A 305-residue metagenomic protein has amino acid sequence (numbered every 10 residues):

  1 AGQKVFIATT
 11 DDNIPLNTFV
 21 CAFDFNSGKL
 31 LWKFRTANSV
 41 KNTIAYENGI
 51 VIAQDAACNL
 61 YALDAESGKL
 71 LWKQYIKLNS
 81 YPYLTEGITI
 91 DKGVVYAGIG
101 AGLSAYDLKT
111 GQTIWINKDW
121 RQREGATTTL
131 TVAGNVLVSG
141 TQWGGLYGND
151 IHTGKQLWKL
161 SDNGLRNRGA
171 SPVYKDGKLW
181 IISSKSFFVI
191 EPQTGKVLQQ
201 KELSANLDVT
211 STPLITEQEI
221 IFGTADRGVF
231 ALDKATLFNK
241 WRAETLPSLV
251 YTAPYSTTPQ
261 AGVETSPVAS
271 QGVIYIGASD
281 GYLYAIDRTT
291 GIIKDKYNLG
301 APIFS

Functional and structural regions predicted by a protein language model:
A1, T9-T18, L30-E47, L70-D91 (+8 more regions): Extracytoplasmic beta-rich repeat domains
F6, N42-Y46, I52-A53, Y61 (+1 more regions): Mobile, glycine-rich extracellular loop/lid and propeptide segments that shape or gate substrate/ligand access
D11-P15, C58-N59, G102, G144-G145 (+2 more regions): Short glycine/acidic-enriched loop and turn motifs that connect beta-strands
D24-S27, D64-G68, D107-G111, D150-G154 (+3 more regions): Short loop/turn segments that connect beta-strands within beta-propeller blades
